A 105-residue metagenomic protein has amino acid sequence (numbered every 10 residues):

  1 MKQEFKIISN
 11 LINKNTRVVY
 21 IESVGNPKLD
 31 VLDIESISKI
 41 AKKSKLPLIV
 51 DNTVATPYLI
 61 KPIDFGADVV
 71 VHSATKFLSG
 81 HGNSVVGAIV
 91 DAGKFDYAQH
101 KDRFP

Functional and structural regions predicted by a protein language model:
M1-P105: Conserved PLP-enzyme active-site core in the AAT-like
